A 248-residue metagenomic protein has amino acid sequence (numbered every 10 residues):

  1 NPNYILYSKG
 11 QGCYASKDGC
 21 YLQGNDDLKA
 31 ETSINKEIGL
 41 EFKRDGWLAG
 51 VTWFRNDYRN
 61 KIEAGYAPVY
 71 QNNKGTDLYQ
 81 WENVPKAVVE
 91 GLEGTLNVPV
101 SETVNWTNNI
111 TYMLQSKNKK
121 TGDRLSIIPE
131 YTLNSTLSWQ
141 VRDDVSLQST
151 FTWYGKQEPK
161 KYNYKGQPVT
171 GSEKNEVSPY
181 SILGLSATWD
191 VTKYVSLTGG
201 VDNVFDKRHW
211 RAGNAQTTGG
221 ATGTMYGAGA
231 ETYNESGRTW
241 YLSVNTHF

Functional and structural regions predicted by a protein language model:
P2-S8, S16, K61-P68, M113 (+3 more regions): Outer-membrane beta-barrel translocator domains and adjoining extracellular loop/strand segments of Gram-negative
I5, C13-D18, D26-Y79, V88-E90: Membrane-embedded beta-barrel scaffold of Gram-negative outer-membrane proteins
L22-D26, N35, D77-N83, N118-R124 (+3 more regions): Extracellular loop and loop/strand-boundary signature of outer-membrane beta-barrel proteins
D26, I38, A49, E82 (+4 more regions): Membrane-embedded beta-strands of outer-membrane beta-barrel proteins, especially the hydrophobic/small aromatic
T32-K36, K43-D45, V88-E90, I127-L133 (+2 more regions): Residues that define the transmembrane beta-barrel architecture of outer-membrane proteins
G46-A49, T103-W106, D143-Q148, W189 (+2 more regions): Repeated loop/turn-to-beta-strand initiation elements of outer-membrane beta-barrel proteins
W53-Y58, V69, N73-N163, N245-H247: Gram-negative outer-membrane beta-barrel transporters
R59, W153-K165, T188-F248: C-terminal beta-signal and adjacent terminal beta-strands/loops of Gram-negative outer-membrane beta-barrel proteins
